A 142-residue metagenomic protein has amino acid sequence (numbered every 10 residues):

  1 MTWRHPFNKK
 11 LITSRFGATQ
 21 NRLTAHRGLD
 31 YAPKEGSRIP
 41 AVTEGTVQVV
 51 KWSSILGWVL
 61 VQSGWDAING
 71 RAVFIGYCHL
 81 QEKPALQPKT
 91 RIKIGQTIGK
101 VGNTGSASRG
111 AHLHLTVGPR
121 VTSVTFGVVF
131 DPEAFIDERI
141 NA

Functional and structural regions predicted by a protein language model:
M1-R15, F130-A142: Intrinsically disordered, low-complexity, Pro/Ser/Thr/Asn/Gly/Ala-rich spacer/linker segments adjacent to signal
L11-T43, H112: Short glycine/threonine/proline-enriched tight-turn/helix- or strand-capping micro-motif at secondary-structure
R15, V50-W52, V101-T104: Residue-level recognition of beta-strand microenvironments
T24-R27, A41-E82, A111-T116: Zn2+-dependent peptidoglycan hydrolase active-site motif and core
A32-P33, E82-L86: Short alpha-helix capping/helix-loop boundary micro-motifs
R38, F74-Y77, R91, V129: Well-ordered beta-strand positions in beta-sheet-rich domains
R38-V49, A85-V101: Short, well-structured beta-strand-loop connectors
L60-S63, T90-A142: Conserved, short, structured surface segments that act as functional micro-motifs
